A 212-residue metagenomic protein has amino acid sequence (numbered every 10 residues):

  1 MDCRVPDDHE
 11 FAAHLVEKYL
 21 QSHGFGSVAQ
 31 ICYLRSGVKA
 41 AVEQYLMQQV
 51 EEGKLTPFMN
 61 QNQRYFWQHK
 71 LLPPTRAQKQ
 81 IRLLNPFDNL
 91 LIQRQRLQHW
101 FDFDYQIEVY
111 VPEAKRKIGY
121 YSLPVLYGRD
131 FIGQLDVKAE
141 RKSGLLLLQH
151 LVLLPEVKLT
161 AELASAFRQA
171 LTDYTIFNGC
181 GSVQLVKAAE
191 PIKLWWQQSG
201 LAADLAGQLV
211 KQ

Functional and structural regions predicted by a protein language model:
M1-Q212: Long, charged, low-complexity, helical-prone intrinsically disordered regions
